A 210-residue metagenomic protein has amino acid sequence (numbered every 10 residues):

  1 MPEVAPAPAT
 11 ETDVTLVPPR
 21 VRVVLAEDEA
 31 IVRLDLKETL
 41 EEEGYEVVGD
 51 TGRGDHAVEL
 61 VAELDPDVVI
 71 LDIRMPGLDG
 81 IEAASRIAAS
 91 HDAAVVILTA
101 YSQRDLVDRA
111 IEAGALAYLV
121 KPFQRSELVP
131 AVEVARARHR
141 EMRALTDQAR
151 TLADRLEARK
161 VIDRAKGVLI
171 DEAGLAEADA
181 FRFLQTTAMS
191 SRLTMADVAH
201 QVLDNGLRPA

Functional and structural regions predicted by a protein language model:
E29-G49: Two-component/phosphorelay signaling modules centered on CheY-like receiver
R53-H56, D79-E82: Acidic catalytic/metal-coordinating carboxylates
P66, M75: Receiver (REC) domain active-site loop signature in two-component systems and cognate sites in sensor histidine kinases
D72, T99: Active-site residues of response regulator receiver
G77-L78, A100: Residue-level signal for the "D+5" position in two-component response regulator receiver
D105, F123-V132: C-terminal output helix
H139-E141, D147-A210: C-terminal output/effector regions of signal-responsive regulators
